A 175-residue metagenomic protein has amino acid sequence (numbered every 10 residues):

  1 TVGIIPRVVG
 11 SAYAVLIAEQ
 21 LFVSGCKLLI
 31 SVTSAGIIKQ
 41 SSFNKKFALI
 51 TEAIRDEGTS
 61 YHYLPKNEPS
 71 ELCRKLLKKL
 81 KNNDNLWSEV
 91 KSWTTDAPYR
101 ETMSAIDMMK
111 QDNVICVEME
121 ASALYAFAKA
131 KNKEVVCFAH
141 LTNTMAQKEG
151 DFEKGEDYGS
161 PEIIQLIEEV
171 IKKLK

Functional and structural regions predicted by a protein language model:
T1-K75, A130: Metabolite-binding pocket within alpha/beta catalytic cores that recognizes anionic/polar moieties
T1-R7, I106-N113: Short, basic, glycine/proline-bearing loop/turn elements
A12-V15, M119-L124: Short glycine/serine/threonine-rich phosphate/pyrophosphate-binding segments that cradle anionic phosphate groups
K27-L28, I115, E134: Short acidic/polar active-site loop segments enriched in Thr and Asp
N67-D112: Active-site rim beta-loop-alpha module in soluble metabolic enzymes
S122-E156: Zn-dependent metallopeptidase/amidohydrolase metal-coordination segment
Q147-K175: His/Asp/Glu-rich mid-to-C-terminal helical/loop segments that flank catalytic regions of hydrolases
